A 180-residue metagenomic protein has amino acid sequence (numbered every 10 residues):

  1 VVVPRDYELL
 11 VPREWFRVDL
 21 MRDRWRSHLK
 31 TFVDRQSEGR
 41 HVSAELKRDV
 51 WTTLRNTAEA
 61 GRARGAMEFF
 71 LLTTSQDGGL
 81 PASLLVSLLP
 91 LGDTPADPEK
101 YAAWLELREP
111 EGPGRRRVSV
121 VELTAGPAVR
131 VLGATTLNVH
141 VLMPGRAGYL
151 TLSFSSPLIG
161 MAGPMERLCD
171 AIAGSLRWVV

Functional and structural regions predicted by a protein language model:
V1-V180: N-terminal targeting sequences that direct proteins away from the cytosol to non-cytosolic compartments
